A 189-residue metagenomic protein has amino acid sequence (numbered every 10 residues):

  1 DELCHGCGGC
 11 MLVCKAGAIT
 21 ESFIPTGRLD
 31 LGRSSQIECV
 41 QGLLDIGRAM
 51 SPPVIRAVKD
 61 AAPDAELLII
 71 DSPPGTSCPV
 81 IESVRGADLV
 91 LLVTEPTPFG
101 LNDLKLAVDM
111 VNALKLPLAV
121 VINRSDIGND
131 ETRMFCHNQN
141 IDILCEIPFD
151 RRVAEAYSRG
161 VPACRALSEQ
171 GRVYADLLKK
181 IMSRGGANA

Functional and structural regions predicted by a protein language model:
D1, H5, G9-P25: Iron-sulfur cluster-binding cysteine motifs and their immediate structural context in ferredoxin-like electron-transfer
H5, I46-P53, N102, R165 (+1 more regions): Conserved active-site and cofactor/substrate-binding residues in soluble primary-metabolism enzymes
G6, P25-E38: Conserved Radical SAM active-site core
Q41-I46, M50, A57-V80: Switch II (G3) loop of P-loop NTPases
D64-L68, L89, P117: Loop/turn-to-beta-strand initiation segments
S77-P98, L104: Inter-motif core of Ras-like GTPase G domains
M110-A189: C-terminal lobe/tail of nucleotide-utilizing enzymes
